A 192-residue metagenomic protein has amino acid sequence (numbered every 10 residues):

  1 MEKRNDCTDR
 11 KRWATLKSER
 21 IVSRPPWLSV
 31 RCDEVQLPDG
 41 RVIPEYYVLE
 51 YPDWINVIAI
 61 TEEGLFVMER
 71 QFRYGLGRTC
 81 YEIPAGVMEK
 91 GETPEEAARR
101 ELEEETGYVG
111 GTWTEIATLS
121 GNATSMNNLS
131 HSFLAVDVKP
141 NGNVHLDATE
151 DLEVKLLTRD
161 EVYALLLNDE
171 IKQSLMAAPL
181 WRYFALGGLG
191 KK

Functional and structural regions predicted by a protein language model:
M1-P25: Extreme N-terminal tail/first-helix region
C7-T8, W13-A14, E34-G40, V138: Short, positively charged
S18-N56, E62: Acidic, metal-coordinating catalytic segment for phosphate/diphosphate chemistry, firing primarily on the Nudix
S29-D33, T79, L129-H131, E153: Short beta-strand micro-motifs in enzyme catalytic cores
P44, W54-N56, T61, V87-L175: Unchanged
Y51-R78, E82: A glycine-rich, hydrophobic loop/mini-helix early in the fold
M176-K192: Charged phosphate-binding loop/patch that engages nucleotide di/tri-phosphates or the phosphate backbone of nucleic
